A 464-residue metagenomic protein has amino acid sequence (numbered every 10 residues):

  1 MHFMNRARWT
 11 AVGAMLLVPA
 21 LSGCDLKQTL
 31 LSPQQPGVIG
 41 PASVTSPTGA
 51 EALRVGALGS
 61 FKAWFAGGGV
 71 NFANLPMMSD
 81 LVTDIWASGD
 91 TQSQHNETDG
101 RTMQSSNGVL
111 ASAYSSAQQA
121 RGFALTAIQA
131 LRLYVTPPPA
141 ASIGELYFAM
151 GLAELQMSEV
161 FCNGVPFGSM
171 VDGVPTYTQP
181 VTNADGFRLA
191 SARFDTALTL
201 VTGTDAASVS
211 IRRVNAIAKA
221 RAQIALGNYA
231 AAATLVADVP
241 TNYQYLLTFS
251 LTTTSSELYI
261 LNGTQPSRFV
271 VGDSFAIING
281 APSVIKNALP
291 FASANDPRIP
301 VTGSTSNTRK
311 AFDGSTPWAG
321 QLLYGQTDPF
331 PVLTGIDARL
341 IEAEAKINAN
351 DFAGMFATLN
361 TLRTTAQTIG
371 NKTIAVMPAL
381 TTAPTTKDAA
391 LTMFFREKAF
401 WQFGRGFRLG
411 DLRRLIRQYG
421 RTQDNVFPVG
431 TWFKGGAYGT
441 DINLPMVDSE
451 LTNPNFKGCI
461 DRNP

Functional and structural regions predicted by a protein language model:
H2-V12: Bacterial N-terminal signal peptides that target proteins for export
V18-L21: Bacterial Sec-type N-terminal signal peptides, specifically the leucine/valine-rich hydrophobic h-region
C24-N74, Q94-N96, G100-R268, S293-P464: Acidic/polar-rich alpha-helix caps and helix-coil junctions
G69-I85, G89-S93: An acidic, Gly/Ser/Thr/Pro-rich helix-cap/linker signature
I260-A292: His/Glu-based metal-binding/catalytic segments typifying zinc-dependent metallopeptidases
